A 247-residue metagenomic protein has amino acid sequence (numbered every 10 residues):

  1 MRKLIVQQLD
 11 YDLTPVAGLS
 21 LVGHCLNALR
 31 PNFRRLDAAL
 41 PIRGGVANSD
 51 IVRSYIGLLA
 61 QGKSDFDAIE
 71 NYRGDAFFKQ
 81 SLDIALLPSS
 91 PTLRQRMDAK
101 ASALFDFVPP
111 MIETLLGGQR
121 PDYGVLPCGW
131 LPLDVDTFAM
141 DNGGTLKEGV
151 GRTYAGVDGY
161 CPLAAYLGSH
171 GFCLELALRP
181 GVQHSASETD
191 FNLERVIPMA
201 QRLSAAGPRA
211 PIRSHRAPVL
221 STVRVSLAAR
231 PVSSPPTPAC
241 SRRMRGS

Functional and structural regions predicted by a protein language model:
M1-A205: Dynamic "connector" segments at or just before major functional cores
L178-S247: An internal, acidic/charged active-site-proximal segment that coordinates divalent cations and/or engages
